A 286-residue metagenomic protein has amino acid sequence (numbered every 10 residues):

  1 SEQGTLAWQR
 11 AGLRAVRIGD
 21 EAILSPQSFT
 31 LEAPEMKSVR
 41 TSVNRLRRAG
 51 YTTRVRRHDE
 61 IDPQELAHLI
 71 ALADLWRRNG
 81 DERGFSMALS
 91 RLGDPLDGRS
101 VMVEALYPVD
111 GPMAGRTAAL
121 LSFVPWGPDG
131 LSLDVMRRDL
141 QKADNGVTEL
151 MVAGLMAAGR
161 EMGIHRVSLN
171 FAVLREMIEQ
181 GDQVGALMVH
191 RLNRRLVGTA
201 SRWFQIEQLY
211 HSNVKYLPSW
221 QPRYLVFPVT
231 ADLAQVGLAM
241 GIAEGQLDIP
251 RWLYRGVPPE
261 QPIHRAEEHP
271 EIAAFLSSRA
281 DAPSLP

Functional and structural regions predicted by a protein language model:
E2-V189, G198-L285: A conserved beta-strand-loop-helix scaffold within acyl/acetyltransferase catalytic domains
